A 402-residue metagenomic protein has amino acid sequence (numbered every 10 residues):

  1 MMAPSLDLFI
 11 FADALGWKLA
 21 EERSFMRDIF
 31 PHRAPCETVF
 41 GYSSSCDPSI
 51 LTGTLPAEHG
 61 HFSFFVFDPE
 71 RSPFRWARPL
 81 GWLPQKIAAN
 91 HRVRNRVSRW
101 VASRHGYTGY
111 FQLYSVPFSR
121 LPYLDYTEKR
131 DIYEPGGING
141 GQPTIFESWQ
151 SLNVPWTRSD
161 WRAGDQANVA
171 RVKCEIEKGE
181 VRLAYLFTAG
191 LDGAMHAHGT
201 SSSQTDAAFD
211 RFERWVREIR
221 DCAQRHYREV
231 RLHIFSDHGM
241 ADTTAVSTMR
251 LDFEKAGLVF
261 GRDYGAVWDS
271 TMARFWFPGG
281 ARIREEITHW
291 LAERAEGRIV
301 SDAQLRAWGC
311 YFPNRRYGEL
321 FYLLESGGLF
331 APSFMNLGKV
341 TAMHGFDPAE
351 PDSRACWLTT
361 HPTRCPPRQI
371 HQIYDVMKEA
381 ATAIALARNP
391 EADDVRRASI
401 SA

Functional and structural regions predicted by a protein language model:
M1-Y42: Active-site-proximal N-terminal segment of extracellular/periplasmic enzymes that hydrolyze or transfer
D7-A12, W17, R211-F253, M377 (+1 more regions): Metal-dependent active-site segment of extracytoplasmic phospho-/sulfohydrolases and closely related
F9-F11, L183-F187, H233-I234, F321 (+1 more regions): Structural motif
W17-A20, E58-G60, S72, E134 (+7 more regions): Short catalytic/ligand-binding loop motif for oxyanion handling, primarily in non-cytosolic enzymes, centered on
I29-T38, N153-R158, A256-A266, E293-A303: Short secondary-structure junctions
R33-T54, R162-A163: Short, solvent-exposed turn/loop segments enriched in Gly/Ser/Thr/Pro and often Arg
T54-G199, F209-R211, I283, A292-E296 (+1 more regions): His/Asp/Glu-rich, glycine-adjacent segments that coordinate divalent cations and/or stabilize oxyanion chemistry on
Y264-P390, V395-A402: Active-site neighborhoods of enzymes that stabilize oxyanions during catalysis
